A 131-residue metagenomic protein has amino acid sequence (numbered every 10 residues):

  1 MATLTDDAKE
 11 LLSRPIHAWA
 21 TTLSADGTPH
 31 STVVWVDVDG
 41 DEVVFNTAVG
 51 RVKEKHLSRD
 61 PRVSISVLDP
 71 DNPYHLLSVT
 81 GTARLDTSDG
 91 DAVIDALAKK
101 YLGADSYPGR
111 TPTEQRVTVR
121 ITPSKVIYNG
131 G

Functional and structural regions predicted by a protein language model:
M1-H17: Extreme N-terminal tail/first-helix region
A2-T3, H75-G131: Charged, gly/pro-rich active-site loop segments
A8, I16, D41, H75 (+1 more regions): A generic secondary-structure signal marking the coil-to-beta-strand transition
A8, K53-H56, G90-L97: Amphipathic alpha-helical interface surfaces
K9-E10, W35, K55, G109-T111: Short secondary-structure boundary/capping segments
I16-V49, L57, V63-V67, L76-S78: Short beta-strand segments
R51-K53, N72: Short, surface-exposed beta-strand-loop junctions and turns on beta-sheet-rich folds
